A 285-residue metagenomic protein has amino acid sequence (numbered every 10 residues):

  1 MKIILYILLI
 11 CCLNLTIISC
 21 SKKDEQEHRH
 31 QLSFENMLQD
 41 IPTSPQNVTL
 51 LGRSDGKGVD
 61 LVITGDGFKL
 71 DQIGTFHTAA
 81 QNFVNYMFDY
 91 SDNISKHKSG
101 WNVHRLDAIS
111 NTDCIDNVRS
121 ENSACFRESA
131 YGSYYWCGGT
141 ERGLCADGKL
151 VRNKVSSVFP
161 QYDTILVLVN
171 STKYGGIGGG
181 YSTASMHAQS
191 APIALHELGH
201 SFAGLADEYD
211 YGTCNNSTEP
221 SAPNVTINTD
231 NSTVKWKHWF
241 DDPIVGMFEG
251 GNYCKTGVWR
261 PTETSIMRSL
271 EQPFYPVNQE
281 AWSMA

Functional and structural regions predicted by a protein language model:
I4-N14: Sec-dependent N-terminal signal peptides
T16-S19: C-terminal motif of bacterial Sec signal peptides marking the signal peptidase cleavage site
S21-K23: Bacterial signal peptide processing site
H28-K154: Propeptide-to-catalytic entry region of secreted or membrane-anchored zinc metalloproteases
F68, I73-H77, G175-L195: Short pre-active-site segment immediately N-terminal to the catalytic Zn-binding motif
S129-K154, Q161-Q189: Active-site scaffold of zinc-dependent metalloenzymes
A191-E208: Active-site recognition of the HExxH zinc-binding catalytic motif
A206-A285: Replace "(M1/M4/M9/M12/WLM)" with "(e.g., M1/M4/M8/M9/M12/M26/WLM)" and add "not limited to" to clarify scope
